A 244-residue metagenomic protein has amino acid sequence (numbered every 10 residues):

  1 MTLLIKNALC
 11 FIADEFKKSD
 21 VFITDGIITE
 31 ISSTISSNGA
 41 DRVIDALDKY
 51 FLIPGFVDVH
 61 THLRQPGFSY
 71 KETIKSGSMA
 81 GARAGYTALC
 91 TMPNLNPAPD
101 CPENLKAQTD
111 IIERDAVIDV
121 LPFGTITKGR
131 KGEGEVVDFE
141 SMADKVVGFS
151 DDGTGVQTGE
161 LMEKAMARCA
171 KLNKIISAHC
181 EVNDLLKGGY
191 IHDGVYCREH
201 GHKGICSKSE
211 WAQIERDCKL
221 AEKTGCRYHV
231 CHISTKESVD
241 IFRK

Functional and structural regions predicted by a protein language model:
M1-G39, Y50: N-terminal metal-binding scaffold of metallo-dependent hydrolase/deaminase domains
A8, G26, K49, H60 (+7 more regions): Divalent metal-coordination and catalytic microenvironments
Y50-I112: Metal-associated gating/positioning segment near the N- to mid-region
D58-T61, Y86-T91, V117-L121, H192-H202: Gly-rich Lys/Arg/Thr-decorated short loops/hinges at beta-loop-alpha junctions or inter-strand turns that position
V59-E72, L121-G134, G153, H202-S207: Active-site mouth loops of central-metabolism enzymes
Y70-S78, R130-E140, R216: Short, acidic/polar
D110-T125: A glycine-rich helix N-cap at a beta->alpha junction
G134-K244: Histidine/acidic residue-rich metal-binding segments in metalloenzymes
